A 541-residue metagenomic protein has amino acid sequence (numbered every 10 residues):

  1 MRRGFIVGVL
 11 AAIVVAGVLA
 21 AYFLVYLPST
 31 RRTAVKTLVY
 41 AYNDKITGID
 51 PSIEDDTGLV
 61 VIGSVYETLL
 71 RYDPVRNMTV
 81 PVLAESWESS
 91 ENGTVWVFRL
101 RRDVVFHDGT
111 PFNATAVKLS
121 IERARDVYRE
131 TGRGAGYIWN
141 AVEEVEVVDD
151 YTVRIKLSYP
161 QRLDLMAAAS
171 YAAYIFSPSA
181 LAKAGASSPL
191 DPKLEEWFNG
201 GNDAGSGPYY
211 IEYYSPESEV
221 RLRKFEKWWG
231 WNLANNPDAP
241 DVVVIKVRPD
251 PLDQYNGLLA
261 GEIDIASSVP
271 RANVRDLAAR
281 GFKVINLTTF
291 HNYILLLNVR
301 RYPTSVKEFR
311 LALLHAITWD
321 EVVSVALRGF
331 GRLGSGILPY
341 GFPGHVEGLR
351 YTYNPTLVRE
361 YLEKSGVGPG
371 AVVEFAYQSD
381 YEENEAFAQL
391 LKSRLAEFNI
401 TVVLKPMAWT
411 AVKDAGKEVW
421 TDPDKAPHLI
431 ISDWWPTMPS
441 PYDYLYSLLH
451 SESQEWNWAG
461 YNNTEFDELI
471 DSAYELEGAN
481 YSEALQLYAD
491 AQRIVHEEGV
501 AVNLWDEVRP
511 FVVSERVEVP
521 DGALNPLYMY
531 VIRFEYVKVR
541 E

Functional and structural regions predicted by a protein language model:
M1-V35, R301, L313: Secretory targeting signatures
V39, N113-E122, D150-K156, P160 (+8 more regions): Alpha-helical secondary-structure segments
A41-E91, E122, A204-G205: N-terminal lobe/hinge region of extracytoplasmic solute-binding protein
D73-P74, M78, S170-D238, V242 (+3 more regions): Gly/Pro-rich hinge or "lid" segments in bacterial periplasmic/extracellular proteins
E85-T131, V148, R154, G257 (+1 more regions): Aromatic- and charge-enriched surface segment that lines or borders ligand/interaction sites
G136-A186, S215: Surface-exposed binding/hinge segments that line and control ligand-binding clefts or catalytic entry sites
S215, E219-V220, L314-V346, E383-K392 (+1 more regions): Detector for C-terminal structural segments
W228-D276, T401: Ligand-site clamp/hinge motif
